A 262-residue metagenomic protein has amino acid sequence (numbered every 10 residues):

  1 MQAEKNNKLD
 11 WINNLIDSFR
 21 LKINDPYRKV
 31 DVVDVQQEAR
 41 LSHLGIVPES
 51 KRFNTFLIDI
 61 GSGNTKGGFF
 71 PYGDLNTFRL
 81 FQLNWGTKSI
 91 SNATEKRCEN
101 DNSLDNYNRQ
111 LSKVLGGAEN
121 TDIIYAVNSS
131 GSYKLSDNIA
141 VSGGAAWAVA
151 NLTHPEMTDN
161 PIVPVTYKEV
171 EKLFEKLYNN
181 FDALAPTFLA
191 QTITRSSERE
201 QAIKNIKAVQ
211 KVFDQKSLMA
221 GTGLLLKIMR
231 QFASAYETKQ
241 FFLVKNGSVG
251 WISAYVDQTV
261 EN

Functional and structural regions predicted by a protein language model:
A3-N13, D17-N54, F69-P71, T77-N262: Helical "lid/coupling" subdomains associated with nucleotide-phosphate turnover
T55-D59: Short glycine-aspartate micro-motif
G63-G67: Acidic, divalent-metal-coordinating active-site segment for phosphoryl/phosphodiester hydrolysis, typified by short
